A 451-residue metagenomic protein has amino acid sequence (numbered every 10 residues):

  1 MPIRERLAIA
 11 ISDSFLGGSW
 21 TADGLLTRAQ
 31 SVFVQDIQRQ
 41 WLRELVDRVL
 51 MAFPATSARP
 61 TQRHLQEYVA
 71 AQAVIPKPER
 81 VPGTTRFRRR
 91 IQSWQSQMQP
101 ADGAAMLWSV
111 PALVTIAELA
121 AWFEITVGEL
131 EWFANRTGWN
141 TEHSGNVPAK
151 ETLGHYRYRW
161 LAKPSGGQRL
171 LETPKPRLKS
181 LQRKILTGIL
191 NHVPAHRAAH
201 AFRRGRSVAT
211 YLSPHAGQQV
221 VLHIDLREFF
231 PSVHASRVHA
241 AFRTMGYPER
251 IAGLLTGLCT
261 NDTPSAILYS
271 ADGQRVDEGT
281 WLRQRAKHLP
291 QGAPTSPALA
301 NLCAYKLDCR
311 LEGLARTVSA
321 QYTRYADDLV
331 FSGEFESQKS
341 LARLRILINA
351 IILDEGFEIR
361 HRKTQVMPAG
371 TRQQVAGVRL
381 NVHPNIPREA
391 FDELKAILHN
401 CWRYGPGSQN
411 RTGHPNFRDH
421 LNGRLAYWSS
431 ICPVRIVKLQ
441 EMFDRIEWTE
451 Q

Functional and structural regions predicted by a protein language model:
M1-L161, L170, P174-L190, A199-A216 (+8 more regions): Right-hand nucleic-acid polymerase module
A195-R197: Short, polar/flexible loop-turn hinges at active-site or ligand-entry regions and domain interfaces
H223-R227, G292, S296, L311 (+1 more regions): Catalytic palm active-site di-aspartate
I267-L268: Long, charge-rich alpha-helical interaction segments
